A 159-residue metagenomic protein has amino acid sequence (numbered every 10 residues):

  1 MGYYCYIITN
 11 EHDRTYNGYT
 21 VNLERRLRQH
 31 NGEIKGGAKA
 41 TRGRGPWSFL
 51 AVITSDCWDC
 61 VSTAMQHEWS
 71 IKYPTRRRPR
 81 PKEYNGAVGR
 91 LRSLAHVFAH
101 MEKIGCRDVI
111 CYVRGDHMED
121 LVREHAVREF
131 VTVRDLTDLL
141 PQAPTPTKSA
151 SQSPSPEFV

Functional and structural regions predicted by a protein language model:
M1-T147: Structure-specific nucleic-acid interaction/processing domains
P141, T145-V159: Long, low-complexity, Ser/Thr- and acidic/proline-rich intrinsically disordered regions
